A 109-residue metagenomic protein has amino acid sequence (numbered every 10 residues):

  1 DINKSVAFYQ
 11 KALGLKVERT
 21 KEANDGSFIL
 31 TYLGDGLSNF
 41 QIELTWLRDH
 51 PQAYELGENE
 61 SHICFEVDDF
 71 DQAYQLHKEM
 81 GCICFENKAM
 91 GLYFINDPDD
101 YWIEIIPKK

Functional and structural regions predicted by a protein language model:
D1-N39, F94: Core segments of cupin and vicinal oxygen chelate
D1-V6, E60-I63, I106-K109: N-terminal beta-strand motif that seeds the catalytic metal site of vicinal oxygen chelate
I2, V67-D71: Helix N-cap motif at beta-to-alpha junctions
F8, F70-L76: Short amphipathic alpha-helices within nucleic acid-binding modules
E18-K21, Y32, Y74-K109: Vicinal oxygen chelate
G34, C64-E66: Short hydrophobic/aromatic beta-strand micro-patches that form the beta-sheet surface supporting nucleotide- or nucleic
G36-F40, D49-P51, F70-D71: Short, charged/polar surface micro-motifs in flexible loops or helix N-caps
T45-H50, P107-K109: Acetyl-CoA-dependent GNAT
